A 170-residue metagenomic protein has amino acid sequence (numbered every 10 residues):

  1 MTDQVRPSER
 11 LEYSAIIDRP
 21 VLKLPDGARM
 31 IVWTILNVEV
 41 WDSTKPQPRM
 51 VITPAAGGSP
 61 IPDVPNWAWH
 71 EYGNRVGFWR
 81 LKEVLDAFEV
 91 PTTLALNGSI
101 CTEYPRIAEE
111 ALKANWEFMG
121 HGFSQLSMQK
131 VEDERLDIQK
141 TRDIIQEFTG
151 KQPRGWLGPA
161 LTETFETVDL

Functional and structural regions predicted by a protein language model:
T2-G155, A160-L170: Catalytic alpha-helical scaffold of carbohydrate-active enzymes acting on polysaccharides/glycoconjugates
